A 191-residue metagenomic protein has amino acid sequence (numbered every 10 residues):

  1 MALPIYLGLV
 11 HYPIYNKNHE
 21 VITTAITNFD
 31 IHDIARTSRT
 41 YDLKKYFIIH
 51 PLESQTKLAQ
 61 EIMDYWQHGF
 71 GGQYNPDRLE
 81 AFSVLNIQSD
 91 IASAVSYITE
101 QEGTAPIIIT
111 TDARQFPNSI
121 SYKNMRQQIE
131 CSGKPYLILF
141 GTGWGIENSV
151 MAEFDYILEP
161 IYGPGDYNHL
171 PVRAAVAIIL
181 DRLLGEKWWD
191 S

Functional and structural regions predicted by a protein language model:
A2-A113, A177-D190: RNA substrate-binding interface of SAM-dependent RNA methyltransferases
G8, Y65-H68, Q128, S149 (+1 more regions): Membrane-targeting and insertion segments and their boundary/processing signals
I22, E61-M63, Y122-R126, A152-D155 (+1 more regions): Short, glycine/charged-enriched secondary-structure capping and boundary segments
K44, P106, P135-Y136, D155: Conserved acidic residues
Q55-L58, P117-N118, I146, Y167-N168: Secondary-structure boundary/capping motif
S83-S89, R114-K123, G165-L170: Short, exposed beta-strand "edge-strand" segments with a Pro/Gly-rich flavor and a Y/T-containing core
T110-V150, P160: Long, charge-patterned amphipathic alpha-helical coiled-coil/hairpin "stalk" segments used as oligomerization
W144-S191: Structured adenosyl-cofactor binding patch, chiefly the S-adenosyl-L-methionine
